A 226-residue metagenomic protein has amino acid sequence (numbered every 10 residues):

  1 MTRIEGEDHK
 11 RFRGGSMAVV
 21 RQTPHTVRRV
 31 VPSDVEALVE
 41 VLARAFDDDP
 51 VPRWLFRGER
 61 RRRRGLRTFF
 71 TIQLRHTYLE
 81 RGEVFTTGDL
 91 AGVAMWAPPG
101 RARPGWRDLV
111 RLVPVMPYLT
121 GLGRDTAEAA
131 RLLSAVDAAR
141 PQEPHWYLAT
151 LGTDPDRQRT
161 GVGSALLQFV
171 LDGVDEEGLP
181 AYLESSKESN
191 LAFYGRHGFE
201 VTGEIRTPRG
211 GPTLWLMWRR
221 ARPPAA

Functional and structural regions predicted by a protein language model:
T26-E40, R44: A short beta-loop-alpha structural element at the N-terminal edge of CoA-dependent acyl/N-acetyltransferase catalytic
D49-T71: Conserved GNAT-fold acetyl-CoA-binding loop/helix
R64-F85, P141-Y147: A short helix-loop-beta-strand connector motif used in the catalytic cores of GNAT acetyltransferases and, in some
H76-A97, G152-D154: Conserved beta-hairpin
V93-G152, Q158, P208-R209, A226: Conserved acyl-donor/pantetheine-binding loop and adjacent beta-alpha core of acyl/acetyltransferases and related
P144-W146, G173-S186: Conserved GNAT acetyl-CoA-binding A-motif
R159-D172, R196: Conserved acetyl-CoA-binding loop-helix of GNAT-fold acetyltransferases
L179-E188, T207-A226: C-terminal "cap" of GNAT-fold acetyltransferases
